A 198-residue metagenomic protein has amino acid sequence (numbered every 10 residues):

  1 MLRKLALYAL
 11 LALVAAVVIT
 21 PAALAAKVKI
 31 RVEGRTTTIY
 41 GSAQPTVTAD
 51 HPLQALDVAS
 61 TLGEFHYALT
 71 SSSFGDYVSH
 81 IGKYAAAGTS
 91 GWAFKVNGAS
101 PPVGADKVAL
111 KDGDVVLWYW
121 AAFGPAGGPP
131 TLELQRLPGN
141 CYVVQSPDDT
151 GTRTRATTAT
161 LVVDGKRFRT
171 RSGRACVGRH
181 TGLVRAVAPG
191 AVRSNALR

Functional and structural regions predicted by a protein language model:
M1-A9: Bacterial N-terminal signal peptides that target proteins for export
Y8-V18: Bacterial N-terminal signal peptides
P21-R198: Ubiquitin-like/PB1-type beta-grasp interaction modules and other compact soluble beta-rich domains
